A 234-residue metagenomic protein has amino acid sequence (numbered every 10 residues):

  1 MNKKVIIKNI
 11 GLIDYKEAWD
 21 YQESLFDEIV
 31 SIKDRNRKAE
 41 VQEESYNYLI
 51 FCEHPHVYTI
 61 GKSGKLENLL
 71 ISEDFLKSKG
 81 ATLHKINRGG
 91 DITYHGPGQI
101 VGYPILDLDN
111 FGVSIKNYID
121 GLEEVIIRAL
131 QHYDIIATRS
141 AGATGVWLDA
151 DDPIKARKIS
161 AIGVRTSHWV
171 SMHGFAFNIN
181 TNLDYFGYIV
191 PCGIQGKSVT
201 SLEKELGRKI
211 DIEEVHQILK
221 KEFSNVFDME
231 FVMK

Functional and structural regions predicted by a protein language model:
M1-A156, I210, V232: N-terminal lobe of the biotin/lipoate ligase/transferase fold
W147, D184-K234: C-terminal accessory segment of soluble enzyme catalytic cores
R157, A176, T181-D184, V190-C192: Glycine/proline-rich loop-helix segments at beta-alpha junctions forming the active-site rim of enzyme cores
I159-I162: Histidine/acidic-rich helix-loop-helix segments that form or flank divalent-metal centers in metalloenzyme catalytic
S167-I179: Conserved phosphate/anionic-ligand binding catalytic regions in large, soluble enzymes, centered on
